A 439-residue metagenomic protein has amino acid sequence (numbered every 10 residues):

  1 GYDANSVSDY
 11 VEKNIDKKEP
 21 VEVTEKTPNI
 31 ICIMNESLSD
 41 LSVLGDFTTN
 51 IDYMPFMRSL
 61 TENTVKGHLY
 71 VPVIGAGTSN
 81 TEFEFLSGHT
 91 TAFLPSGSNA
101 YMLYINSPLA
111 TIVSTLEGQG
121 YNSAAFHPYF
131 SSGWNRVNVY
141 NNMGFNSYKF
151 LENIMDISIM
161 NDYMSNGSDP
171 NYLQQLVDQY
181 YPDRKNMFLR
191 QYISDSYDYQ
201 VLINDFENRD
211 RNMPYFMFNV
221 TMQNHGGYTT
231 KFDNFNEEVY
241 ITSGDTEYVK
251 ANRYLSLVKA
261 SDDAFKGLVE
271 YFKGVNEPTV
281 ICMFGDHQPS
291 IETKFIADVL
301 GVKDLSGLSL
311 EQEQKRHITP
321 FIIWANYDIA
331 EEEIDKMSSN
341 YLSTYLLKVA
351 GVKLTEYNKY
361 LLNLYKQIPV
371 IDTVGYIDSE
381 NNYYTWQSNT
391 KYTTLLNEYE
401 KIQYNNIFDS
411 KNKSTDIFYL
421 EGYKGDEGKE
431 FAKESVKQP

Functional and structural regions predicted by a protein language model:
G1-K17: N-terminal hydrophobic targeting segments that direct proteins to the cell envelope
I15-P28, C32-N35, D40-P439: Solvent-exposed soluble domains appended to multi-pass membrane proteins
